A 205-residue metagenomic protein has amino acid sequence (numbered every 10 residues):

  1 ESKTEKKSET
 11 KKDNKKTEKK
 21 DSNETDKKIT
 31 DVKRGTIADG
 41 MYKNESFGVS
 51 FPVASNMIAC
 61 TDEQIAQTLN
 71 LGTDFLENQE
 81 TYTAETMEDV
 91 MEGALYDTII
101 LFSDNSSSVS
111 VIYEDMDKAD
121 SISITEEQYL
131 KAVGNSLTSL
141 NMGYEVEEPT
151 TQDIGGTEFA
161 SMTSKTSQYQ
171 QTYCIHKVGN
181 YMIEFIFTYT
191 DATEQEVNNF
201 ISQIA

Functional and structural regions predicted by a protein language model:
E1-V53, D62, A66-F75: N-terminal, intrinsically disordered, polar/charged segments of Gram-positive cell-envelope systems that serve as
T36-M41, L95-D97, D153-T163: Short, hydrophobic/aromatic-rich segments at coil-to-beta transitions
I37, S55-N56, D104-S108, I154-E158 (+1 more regions): Short, solvent-exposed coil/turn segments at beta-strand boundaries
N44-G48, D104-S108, T166-Y169, N180: Glycine-centered tight beta-turn/hairpin loop motif at sheet-sheet or coil-to-beta transitions
P52-K118: Secretory pathway targeting signatures of secreted, lumenal, and periplasmic proteins
S55-M57, A132-L140, N180-A205: Surface-exposed amphipathic alpha-helical segments
Y96-F102, S161, Y169-G179: Short, surface-exposed beta-strand/loop micro-motifs that present aromatic residues
I112-C174: Signature of long, low-cysteine stretches enriched in small and polar/charged residues
